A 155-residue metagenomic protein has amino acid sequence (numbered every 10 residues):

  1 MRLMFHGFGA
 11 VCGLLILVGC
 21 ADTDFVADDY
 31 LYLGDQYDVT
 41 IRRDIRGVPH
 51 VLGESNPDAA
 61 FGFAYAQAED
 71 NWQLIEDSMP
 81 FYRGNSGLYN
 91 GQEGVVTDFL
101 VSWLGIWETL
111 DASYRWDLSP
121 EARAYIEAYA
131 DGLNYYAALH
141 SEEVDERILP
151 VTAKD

Functional and structural regions predicted by a protein language model:
M1-A10: Bacterial N-terminal signal peptides that target proteins for export
G13-L14: Residue-level signal for mature regions of secreted extracellular proteins and peptides
L17-G19: C-terminal motif of bacterial Sec signal peptides marking the signal peptidase cleavage site
A21-T23: Bacterial signal peptide processing site
F25-D155: Flexible, non-catalytic peripheral segments of proteins
